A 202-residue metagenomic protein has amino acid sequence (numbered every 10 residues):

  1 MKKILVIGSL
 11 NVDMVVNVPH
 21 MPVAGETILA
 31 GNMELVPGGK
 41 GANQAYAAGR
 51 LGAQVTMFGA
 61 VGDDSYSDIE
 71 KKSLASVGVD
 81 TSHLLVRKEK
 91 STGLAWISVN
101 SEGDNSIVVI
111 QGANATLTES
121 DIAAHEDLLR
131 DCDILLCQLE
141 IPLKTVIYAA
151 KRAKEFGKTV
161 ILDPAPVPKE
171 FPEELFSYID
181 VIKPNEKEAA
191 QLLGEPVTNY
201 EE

Functional and structural regions predicted by a protein language model:
M1-A60, S65-V79: Glycine-rich phosphate/adenosyl-contacting loop at the front of the ribokinase-like
L5, T56, L136, I161-D163 (+1 more regions): Structural detector of well-ordered beta-strand residues that form the stable sheet scaffold of enzyme domains
S9, G59-D63, V86, V99-S101 (+2 more regions): Cofactor-binding loop segments of dinucleotide-utilizing enzymes, especially the Rossmann-like FAD- and NAD(P)+-binding
V15, V108, Q191-E195: Residues that scaffold the ATP/ADP-binding catalytic core of kinase and kinase-like folds
S65-V77, A95-G103, H125: Active-site-proximal loop->helix
S82-R87, I97-I134, L139: Conserved phosphate-binding/catalytic loop of the ribokinase/pfkB sugar-kinase fold
A150, K154-E202: Conserved phosphate/ATP/ADP-binding segment of small-molecule kinases
